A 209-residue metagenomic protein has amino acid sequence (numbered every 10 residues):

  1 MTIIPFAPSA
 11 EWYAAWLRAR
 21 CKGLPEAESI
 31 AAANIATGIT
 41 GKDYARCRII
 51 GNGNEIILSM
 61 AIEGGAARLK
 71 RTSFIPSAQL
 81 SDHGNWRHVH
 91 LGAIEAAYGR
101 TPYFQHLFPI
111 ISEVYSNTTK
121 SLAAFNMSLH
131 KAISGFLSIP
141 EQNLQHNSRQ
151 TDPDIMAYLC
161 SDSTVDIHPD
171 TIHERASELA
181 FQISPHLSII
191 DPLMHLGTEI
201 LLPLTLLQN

Functional and structural regions predicted by a protein language model:
M1-N209: Residues lining hydrophobic/aromatic ligand-binding pockets adjacent to catalytic sites
